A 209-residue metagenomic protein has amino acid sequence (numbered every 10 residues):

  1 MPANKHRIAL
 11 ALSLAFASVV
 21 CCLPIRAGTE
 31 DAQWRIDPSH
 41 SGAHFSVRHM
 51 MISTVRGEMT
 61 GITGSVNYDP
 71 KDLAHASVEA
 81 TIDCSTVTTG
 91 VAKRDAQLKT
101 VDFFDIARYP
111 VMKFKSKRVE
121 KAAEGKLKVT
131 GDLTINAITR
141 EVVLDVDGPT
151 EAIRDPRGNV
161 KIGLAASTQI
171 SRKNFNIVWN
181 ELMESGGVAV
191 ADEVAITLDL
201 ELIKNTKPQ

Functional and structural regions predicted by a protein language model:
M1-P2, C21, A43: Coiled-coil-like amphipathic alpha-helices with heptad-repeat character
P2-S13: Bacterial N-terminal signal peptides that target proteins for export
A11-C22: Bacterial N-terminal signal peptides
I25-Q209: Low-complexity, acidic/polar, glycine-enriched regions of mature
